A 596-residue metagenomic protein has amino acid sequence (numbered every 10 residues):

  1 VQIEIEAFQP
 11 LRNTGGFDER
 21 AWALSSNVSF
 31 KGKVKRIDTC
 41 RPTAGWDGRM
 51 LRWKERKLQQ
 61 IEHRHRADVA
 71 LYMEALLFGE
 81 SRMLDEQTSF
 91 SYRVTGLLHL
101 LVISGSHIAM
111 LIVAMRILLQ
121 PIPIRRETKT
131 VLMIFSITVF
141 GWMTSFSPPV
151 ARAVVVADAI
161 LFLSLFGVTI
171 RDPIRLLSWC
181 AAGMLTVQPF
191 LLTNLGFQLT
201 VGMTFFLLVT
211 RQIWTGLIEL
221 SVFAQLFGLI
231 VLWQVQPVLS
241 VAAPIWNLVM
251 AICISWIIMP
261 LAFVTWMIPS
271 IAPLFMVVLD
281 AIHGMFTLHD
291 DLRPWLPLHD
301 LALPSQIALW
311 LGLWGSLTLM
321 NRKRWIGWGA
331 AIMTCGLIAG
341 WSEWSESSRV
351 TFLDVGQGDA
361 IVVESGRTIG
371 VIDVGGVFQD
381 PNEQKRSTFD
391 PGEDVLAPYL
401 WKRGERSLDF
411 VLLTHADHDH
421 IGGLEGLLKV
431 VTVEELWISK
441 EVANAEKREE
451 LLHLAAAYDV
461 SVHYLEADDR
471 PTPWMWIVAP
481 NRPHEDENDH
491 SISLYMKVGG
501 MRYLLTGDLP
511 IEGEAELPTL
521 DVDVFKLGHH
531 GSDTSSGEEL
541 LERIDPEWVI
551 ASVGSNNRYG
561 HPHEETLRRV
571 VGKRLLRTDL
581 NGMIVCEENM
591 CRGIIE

Functional and structural regions predicted by a protein language model:
V1-H99, N382-Q384, D390-W401, S407 (+5 more regions): Membrane-interface helix/helix-cap signal primarily in integral membrane proteins
G32, Q87-P244, D300-S345, K440-V442 (+3 more regions): Hydrophobic alpha-helical transmembrane segments in multi-pass membrane proteins
T39-P42, G48-R49, V94, W233-V249 (+2 more regions): Membrane-interface amphipathic/re-entrant loop segments adjacent to transmembrane helices in multi-pass membrane
L97-Q120, R406-V430, T506, G528-E538: Di-metal (Zn2+ and/or Mg2+/Mn2+) metal-binding site signature of metallo-dependent hydrolases with the MBL/beta-CASP
I108, P148-V150, L192, F378 (+6 more regions): Active-site environment of divalent metal-dependent phosphoester hydrolases
L185, P189-L192, D290-P304, A308-R322 (+4 more regions): Core dinuclear metal-dependent hydrolase active-site scaffold
H418-A455: Active-site HxH/HxHxD metal-binding segment of metal-dependent hydrolases
E435, E514-I584: Cap/insert and terminal regions of metallo-dependent hydrolase folds
